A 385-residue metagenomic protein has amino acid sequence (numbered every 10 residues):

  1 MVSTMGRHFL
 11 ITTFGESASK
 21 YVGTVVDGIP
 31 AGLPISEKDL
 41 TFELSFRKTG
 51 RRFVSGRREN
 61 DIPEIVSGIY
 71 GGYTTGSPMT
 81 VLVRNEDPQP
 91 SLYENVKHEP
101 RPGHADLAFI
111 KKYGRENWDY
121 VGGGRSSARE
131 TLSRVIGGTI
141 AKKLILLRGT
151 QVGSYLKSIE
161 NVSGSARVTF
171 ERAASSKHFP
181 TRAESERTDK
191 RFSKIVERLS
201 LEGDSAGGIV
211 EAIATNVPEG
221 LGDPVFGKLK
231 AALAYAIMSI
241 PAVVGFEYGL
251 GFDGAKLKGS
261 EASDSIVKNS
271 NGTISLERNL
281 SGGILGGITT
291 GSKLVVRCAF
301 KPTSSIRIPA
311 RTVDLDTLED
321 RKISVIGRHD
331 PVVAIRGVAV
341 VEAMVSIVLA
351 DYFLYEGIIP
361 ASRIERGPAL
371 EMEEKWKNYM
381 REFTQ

Functional and structural regions predicted by a protein language model:
M1-Q385: Generic N-terminal targeting/processing segments that precede catalytic cores or assembly contacts
